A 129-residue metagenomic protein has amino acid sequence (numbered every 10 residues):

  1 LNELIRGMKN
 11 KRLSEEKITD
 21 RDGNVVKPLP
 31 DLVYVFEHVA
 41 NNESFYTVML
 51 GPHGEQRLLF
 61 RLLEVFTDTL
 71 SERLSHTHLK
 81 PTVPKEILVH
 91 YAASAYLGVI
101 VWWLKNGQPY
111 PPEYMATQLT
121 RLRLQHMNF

Functional and structural regions predicted by a protein language model:
L1-L13: An amphipathic alpha-helix adjacent to DNA-recognition modules
N2, V25, L29, L59 (+2 more regions): Short, structured helix-loop boundary elements
N2, V33-E37, K105: Localized chelating/binding microdomains that coordinate divalent metal ions or stabilize phosphate-bearing
N10-S44: Hydrophobic alpha-helical connector segments
I18-R21, M49-G54, L79-V83: Short linear capping/connector segments at secondary-structure termini
D31-H38, H53-H78, E86-H90, S94 (+1 more regions): Amphipathic alpha-helical packing segments from all-alpha helical-bundle domains
T47-M49, P112: Short, hydrophobic secondary-structure boundary micro-motifs
R73-H126: Hydrophobic/aromatic-rich alpha-helical bundle segments in the mid-to-C-terminal region
